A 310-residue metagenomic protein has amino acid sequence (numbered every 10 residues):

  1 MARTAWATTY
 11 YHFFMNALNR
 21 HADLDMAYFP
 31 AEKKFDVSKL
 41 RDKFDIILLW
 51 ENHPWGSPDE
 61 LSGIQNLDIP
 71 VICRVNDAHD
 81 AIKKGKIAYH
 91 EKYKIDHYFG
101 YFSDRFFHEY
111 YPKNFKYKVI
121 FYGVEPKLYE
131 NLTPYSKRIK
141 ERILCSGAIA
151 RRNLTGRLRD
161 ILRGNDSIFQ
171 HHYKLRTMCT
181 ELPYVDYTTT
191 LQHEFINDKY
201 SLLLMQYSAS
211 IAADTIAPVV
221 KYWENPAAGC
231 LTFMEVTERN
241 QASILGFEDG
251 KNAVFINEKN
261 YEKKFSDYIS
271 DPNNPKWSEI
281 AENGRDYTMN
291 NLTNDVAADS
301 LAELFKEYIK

Functional and structural regions predicted by a protein language model:
M1-E224, L231-L245, D295, Y308: Nucleotide-sugar donor-binding catalytic core of glycosyltransferases
Y222, C230, I256-N257, W277 (+1 more regions): Active-site/pore-lining binding-face segments in mid-to-C-terminal subdomains
P226-A227, R285: Short, surface-exposed helix/turn micro-motifs that flank interaction/cofactor sites
D249, Y261, I280-A281: N-terminal alpha-helical segment
D249-I256: A short acidic/histidine/glycine-rich donor-binding loop in glycosyltransferase catalytic cores
N257-K276: C-terminal "capping" alpha-helix adjacent to the active site of nucleotide-linked donor transferases in cell-envelope
P272-K306: A charged, aromatic-enriched C-terminal amphipathic alpha-helix characteristic of glycosyltransferases across folds
